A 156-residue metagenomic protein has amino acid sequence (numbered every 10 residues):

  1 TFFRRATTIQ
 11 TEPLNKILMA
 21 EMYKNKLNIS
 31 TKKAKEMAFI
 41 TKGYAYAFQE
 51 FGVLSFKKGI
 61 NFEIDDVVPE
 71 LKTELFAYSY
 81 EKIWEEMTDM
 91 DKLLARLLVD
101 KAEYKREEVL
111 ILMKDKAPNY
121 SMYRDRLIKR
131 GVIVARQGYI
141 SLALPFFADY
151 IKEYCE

Functional and structural regions predicted by a protein language model:
R5-A34, I40: Conserved small helical "lid"/interfacial subdomain of P-loop NTPases
T31, F39, G43, Q49-A117: Winged-helix-like regulatory helical subdomains adjacent to P-loop NTPase cores
G43-Y44, L144: Short loop-to-helix capping motifs
F51, Y123, Y154: Residues in the recognition helix of alpha-helical DNA-binding motifs
M113-R130: Short amphipathic alpha-helical interaction segments
I128-G138: A short, conserved structural fragment
R136-S141, P145-F146: Short, Lys/Arg-rich nucleic-acid/phosphate-binding segment
P145-E156: Short, amphipathic alpha-helical interaction segments positioned at domain boundaries
